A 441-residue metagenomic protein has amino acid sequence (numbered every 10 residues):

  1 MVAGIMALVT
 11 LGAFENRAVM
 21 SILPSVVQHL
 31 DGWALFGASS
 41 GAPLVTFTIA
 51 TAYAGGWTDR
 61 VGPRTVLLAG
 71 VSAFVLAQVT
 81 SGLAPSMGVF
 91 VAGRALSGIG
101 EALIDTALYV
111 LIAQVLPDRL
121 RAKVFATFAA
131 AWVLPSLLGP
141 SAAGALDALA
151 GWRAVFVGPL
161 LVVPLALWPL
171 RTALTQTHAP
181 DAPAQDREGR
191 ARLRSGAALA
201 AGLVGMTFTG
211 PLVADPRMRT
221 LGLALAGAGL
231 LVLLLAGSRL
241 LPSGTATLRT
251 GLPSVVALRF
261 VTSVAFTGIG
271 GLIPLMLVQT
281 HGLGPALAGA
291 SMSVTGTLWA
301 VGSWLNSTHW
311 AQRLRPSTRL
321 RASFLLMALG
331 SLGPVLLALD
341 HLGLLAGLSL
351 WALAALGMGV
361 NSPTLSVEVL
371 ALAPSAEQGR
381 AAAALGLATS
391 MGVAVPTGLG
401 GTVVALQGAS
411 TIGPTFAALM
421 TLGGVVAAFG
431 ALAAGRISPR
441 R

Functional and structural regions predicted by a protein language model:
M1-S21, A34, S40-P43, A50-Y53 (+2 more regions): 12-transmembrane solute porter fold
P24-V27, G93, Y109-P117, A122 (+6 more regions): Helix-terminus/helix-capping segments at the ends of transmembrane helices and short amphipathic helices
S25, G55-G56, R60, A145 (+1 more regions): Membrane-interface helix termini in secondary transporters
V27, D31, A84, G100 (+4 more regions): Short helix-loop-helix connector
S40-A42, G93-A102, R153-P164, G222-A228 (+1 more regions): Structural signature of hydrophobic alpha-helical transmembrane segments
D59-R187: Helix-loop-helix hairpins in multi-pass membrane proteins, especially solute transporters
A145-L160, G210-L221, T402-V426: A membrane-interface helix-boundary motif in multi-pass transporters
L149-R259, A265: Hydrophobic transmembrane-helix bundles of small-molecule transporters
